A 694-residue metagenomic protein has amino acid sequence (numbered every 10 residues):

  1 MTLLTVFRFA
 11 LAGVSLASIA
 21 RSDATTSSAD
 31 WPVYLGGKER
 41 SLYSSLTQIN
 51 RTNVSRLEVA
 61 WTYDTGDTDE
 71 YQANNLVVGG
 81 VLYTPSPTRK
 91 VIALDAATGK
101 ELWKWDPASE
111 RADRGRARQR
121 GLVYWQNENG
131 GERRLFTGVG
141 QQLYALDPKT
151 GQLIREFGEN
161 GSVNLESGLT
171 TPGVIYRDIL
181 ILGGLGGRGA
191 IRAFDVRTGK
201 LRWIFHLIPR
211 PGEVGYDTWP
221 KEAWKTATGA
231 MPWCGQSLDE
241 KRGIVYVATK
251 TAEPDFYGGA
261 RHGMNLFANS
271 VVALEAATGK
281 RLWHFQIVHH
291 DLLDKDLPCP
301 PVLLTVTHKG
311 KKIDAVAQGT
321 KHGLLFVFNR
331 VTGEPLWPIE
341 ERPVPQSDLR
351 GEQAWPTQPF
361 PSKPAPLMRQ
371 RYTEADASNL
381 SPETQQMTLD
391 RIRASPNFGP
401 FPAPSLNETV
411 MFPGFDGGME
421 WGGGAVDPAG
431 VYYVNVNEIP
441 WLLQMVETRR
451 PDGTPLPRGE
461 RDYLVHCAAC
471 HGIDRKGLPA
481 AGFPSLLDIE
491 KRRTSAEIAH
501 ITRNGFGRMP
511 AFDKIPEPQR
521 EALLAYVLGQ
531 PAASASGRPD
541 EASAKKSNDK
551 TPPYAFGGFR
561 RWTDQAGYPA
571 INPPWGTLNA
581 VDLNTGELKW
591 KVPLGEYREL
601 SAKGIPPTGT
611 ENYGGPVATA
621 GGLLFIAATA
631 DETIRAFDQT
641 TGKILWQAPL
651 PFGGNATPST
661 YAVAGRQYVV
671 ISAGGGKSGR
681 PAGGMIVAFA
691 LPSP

Functional and structural regions predicted by a protein language model:
I19-Q48, W355-L389, R538-G557: N-terminal pre-domain segments of enzymes
D23-E70, N74-V77, G333, N579-V581: Mature N-terminal segment immediately following signal peptide/propeptide cleavage in secreted/periplasmic
W31-L35, E70-K90, R114-Q142, G168-I191 (+11 more regions): Repeat-blade elements of multi-bladed beta-propeller folds
G36, R330, E438, C470-G477 (+4 more regions): Detector for the c-type heme attachment site
T52-G66, V91-A112, N129-G130, Q142-S167 (+12 more regions): Extracytoplasmic/lumenal domain signature
F157, P451-E460, G472-R503, R508-A511: Gly/Gly-Pro-rich "capping" loops immediately C-terminal to redox-active cysteine motifs in periplasmic/lumenal
Y463-I473, M509, L523-V527: The canonical Cys-X-X-Cys-His
A480-I489, A499-S543: Axial heme c-ligation environment in periplasmic c-type cytochrome domains
